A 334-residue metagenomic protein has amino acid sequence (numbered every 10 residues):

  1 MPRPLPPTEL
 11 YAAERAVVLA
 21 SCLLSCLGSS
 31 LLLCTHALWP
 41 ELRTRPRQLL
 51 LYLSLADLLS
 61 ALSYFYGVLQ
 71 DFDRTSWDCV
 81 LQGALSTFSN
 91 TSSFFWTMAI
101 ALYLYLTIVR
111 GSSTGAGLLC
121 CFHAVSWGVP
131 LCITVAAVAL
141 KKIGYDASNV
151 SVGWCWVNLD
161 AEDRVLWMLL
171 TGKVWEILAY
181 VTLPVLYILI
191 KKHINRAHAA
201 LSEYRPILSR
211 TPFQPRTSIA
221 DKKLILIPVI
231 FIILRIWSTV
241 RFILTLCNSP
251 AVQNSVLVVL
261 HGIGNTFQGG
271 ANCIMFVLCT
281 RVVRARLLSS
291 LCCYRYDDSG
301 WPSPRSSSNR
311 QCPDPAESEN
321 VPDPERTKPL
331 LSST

Functional and structural regions predicted by a protein language model:
M1-L32, L42-T44: Extracellular N-terminal segment of 7TM GPCRs
Y11-R15, P46, Y52-G115: Extracellular TM2-ECL1-early TM3 structural module of rhodopsin-like
L59-R74, G83-S86, N90-S93, C132-V150 (+3 more regions): Helix-to-loop junction signature of class
R110-V135, G172: The cytoplasmic-loop to transmembrane-helix boundary for the fourth helix
A136-G144, V152-R196, K222: Extracellular-loop-to-transmembrane junctions of the mid-late helices
H193-S238: Intracellular effector-coupling site of seven-transmembrane GPCRs, centered on the ICL3-to-TM6 transition
L201-P215, I219, L287-T334: Non-transmembrane, juxtamembrane loop and terminal tail segments of multi-pass eukaryotic membrane proteins
K222, L226-F242, L257-P315: Seventh transmembrane helix
